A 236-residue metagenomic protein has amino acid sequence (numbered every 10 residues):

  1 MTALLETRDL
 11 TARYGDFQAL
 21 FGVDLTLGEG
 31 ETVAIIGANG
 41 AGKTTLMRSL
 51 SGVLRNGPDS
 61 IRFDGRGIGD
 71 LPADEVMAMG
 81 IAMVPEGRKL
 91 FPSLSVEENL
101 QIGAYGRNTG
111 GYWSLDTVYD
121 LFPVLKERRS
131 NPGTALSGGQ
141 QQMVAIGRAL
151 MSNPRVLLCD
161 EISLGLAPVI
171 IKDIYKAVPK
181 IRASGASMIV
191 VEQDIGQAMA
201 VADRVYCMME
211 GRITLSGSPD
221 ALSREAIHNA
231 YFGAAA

Functional and structural regions predicted by a protein language model:
T2-A236: Glycine-rich phosphate-binding loops of nucleotide-dependent enzymes
